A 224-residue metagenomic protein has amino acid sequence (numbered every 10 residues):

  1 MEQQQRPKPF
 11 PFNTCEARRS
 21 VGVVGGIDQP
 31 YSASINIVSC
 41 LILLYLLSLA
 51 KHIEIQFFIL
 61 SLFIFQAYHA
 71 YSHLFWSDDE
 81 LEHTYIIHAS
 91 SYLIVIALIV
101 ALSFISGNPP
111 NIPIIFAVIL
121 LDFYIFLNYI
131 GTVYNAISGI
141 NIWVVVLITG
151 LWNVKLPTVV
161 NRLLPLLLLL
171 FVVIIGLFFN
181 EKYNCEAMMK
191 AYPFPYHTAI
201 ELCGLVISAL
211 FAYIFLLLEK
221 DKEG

Functional and structural regions predicted by a protein language model:
M1-Q3: Soluble extramembrane regions of membrane proteins in the secretory/endomembrane system
Q5-G26, P30-G224: Multi-pass alpha-helical transmembrane bundles in non-GPCR membrane proteins that perform intramembrane catalysis
